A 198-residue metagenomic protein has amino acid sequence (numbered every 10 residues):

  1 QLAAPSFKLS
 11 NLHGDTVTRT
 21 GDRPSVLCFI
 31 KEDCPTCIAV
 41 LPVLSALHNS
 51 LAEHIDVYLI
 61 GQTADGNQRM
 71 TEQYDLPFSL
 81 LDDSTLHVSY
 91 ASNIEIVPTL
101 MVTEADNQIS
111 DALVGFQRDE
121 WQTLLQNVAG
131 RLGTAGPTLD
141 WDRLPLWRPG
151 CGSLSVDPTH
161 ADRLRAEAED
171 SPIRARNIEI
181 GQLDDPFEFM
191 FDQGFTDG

Functional and structural regions predicted by a protein language model:
Q1-S25, A39, N49-D56, E72-Y74 (+2 more regions): Non-globular targeting/processing and membrane-anchoring segments
F7, H87, P98-V114: A short, hydrophobic beta-strand/beta-hairpin element that forms part of a small beta-sheet core
F29-V43: Conserved redox-active cysteine motifs that mediate thiol-disulfide chemistry, especially di-cysteine Cys-X(1-2)-Cys
L44, N67-T71, S89, L124: Hydrophobic packing residues within well-ordered alpha-helices of enzyme cores
E53-R69, L76-T85: Thiol-based oxidoreductase modules, predominantly thioredoxin-like and allied folds used for disulfide exchange
Q73-V102: Short, internal strand/loop/helix patches that form the active-site neighborhood or redox-interaction surface
